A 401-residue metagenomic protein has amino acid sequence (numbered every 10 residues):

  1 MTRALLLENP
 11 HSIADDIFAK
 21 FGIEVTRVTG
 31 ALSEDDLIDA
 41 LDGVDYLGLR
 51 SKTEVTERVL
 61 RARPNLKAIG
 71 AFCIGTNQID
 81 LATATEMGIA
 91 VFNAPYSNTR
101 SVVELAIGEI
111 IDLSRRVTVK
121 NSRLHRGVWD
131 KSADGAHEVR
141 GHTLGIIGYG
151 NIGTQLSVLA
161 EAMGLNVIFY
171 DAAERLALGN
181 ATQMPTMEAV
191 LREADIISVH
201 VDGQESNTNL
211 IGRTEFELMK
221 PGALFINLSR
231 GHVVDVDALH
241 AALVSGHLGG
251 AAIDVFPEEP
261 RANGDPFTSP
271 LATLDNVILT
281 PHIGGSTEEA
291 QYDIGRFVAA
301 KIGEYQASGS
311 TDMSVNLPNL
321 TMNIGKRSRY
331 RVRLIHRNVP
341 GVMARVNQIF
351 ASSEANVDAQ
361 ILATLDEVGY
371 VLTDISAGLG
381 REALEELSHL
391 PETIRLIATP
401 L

Functional and structural regions predicted by a protein language model:
M1, L66, R140-T143, R213 (+2 more regions): Phosphate-coordination loops involved in phosphoryl transfer and adenosine-cofactor binding
M1-F92, V190-R192, G212-T214, L218 (+3 more regions): An N-terminal-biased, well-structured beta-alpha scaffold segment characteristic of Rossmann-like dinucleotide-binding
D45, V55-L60, I168, A172-S269 (+1 more regions): Rossmann-like adenosine-cofactor binding region
M87-T143, Q155-A162, S310-V315: Phosphate-binding beta-alpha-beta segment of Rossmann-like dinucleotide-binding domains, i.e., the NAD(P)
F92, R213, G222-L224, L228-I324 (+2 more regions): Rossmann-like dinucleotide-binding domain for NAD(H)/NADP(H)
Y149-G150: Glycine-rich Rossmann-fold phosphate-binding loop(s) that bind the pyrophosphate of adenine dinucleotide cofactors
S314-L401: A conserved regulatory-domain signal marking ACT and ACT-like small-molecule sensing domains and adjacent regulatory
